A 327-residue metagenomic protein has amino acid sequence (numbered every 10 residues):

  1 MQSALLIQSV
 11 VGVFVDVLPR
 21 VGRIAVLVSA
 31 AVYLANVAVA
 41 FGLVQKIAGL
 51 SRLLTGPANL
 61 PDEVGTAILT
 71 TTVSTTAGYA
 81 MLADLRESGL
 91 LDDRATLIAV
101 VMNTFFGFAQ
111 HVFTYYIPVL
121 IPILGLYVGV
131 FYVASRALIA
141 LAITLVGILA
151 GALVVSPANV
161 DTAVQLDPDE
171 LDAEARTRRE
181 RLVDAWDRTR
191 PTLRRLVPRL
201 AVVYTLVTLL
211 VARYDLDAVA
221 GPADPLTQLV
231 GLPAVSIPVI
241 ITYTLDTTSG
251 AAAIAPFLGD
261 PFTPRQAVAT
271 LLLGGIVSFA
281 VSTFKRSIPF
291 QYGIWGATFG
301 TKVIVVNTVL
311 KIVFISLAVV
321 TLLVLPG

Functional and structural regions predicted by a protein language model:
M1-Q8, G12, L153-P191: Intrinsically disordered, low-complexity non-transmembrane regions of multi-pass membrane transporters
M1-S51, G56-P57: N-terminal signal-anchor module of multipass membrane proteins
I24, V28, V32, G107 (+3 more regions): Hydrophobic alpha-helical transmembrane segments in multi-pass membrane proteins
I24, V37-Q45, A67-A80, G107-T114 (+4 more regions): Short helix-coil transition sites and intra-membrane helix breaks within transmembrane domains of multi-pass
V39-S51, T55, W186-P264: Transmembrane helical segments that form the transport core of multi-pass membrane transport proteins
L54-P57, E63-M102, A253-V268: Hydrophobic transmembrane alpha-helices that form the pore/transport pathway of multi-pass ion and small-solute
A77-S88, Y115-L124, V239-T242, A251-D260 (+1 more regions): Re-entrant/interfacial helical elements at transmembrane boundaries that shape and gate the permeation pathway
D92-L153, F262-G327: C-terminal transmembrane helix pair
